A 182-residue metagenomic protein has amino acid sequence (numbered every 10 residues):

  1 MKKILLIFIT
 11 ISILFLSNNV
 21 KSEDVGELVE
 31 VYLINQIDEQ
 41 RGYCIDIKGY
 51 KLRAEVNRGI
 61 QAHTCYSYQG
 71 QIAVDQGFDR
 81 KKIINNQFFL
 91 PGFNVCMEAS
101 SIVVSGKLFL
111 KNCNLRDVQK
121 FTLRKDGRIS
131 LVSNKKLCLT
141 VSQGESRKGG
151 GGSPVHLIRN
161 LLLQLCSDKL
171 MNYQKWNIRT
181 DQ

Functional and structural regions predicted by a protein language model:
M1-S22: Classical Sec-dependent N-terminal signal peptides that target proteins to the secretory pathway
E23-V56, G70-V103, K120-K148, L170-Q182: Extracellular glycan-recognition/adhesion modules and their associated mucin-like linkers
L108, R159-L161: Disulfide-stabilized extracellular beta-strand modules
N114-D117: Short coil/turn segments at the loop-to-beta-strand junctions that recur within blades of beta-propeller repeat folds
K148-P154: Intrinsically disordered, low-complexity Ser/Thr- and acidic-rich flexible linkers and loops, especially at boundaries
